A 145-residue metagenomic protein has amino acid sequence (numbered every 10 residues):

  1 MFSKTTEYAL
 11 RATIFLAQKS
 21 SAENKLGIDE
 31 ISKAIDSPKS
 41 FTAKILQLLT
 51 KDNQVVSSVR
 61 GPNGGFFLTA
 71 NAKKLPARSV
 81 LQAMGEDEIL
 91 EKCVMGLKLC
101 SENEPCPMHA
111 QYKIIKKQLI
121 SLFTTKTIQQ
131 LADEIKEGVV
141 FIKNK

Functional and structural regions predicted by a protein language model:
K4-L10, I14-S37, F67: N-terminal helix-turn-helix DNA-binding core of bacterial DNA-binding proteins
T13, L46-Q47: Short, hydrophobic-biased segments on the C-terminal half of alpha helices that form "recognition helices"
K33, T50-K51: Alpha-helical residues within the helix-turn-helix
Q54-V56: A short, conserved structural fragment
V59-F66, A72: Short, Lys/Arg-rich nucleic-acid/phosphate-binding segment
N71-M95, K116: Conserved segment of winged-helix/HTH DNA-binding domains
E91-K145: C-terminal regulatory/oligomerization modules of transcriptional regulators
